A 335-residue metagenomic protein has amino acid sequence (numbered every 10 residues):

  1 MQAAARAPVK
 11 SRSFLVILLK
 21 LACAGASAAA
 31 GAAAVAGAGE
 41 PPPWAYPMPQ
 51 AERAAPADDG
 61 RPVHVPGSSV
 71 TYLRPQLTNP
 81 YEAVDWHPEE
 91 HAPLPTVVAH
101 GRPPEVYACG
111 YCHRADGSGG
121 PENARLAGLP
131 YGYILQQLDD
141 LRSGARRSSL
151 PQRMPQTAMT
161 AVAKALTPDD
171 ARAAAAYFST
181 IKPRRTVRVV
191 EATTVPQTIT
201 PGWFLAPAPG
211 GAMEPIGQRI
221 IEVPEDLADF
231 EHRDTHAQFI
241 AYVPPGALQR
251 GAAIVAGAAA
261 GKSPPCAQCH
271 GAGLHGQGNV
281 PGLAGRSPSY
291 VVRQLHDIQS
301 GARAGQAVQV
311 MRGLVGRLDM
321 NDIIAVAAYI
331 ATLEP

Functional and structural regions predicted by a protein language model:
M1-V16: N-terminal secretory signal peptides that target proteins for export/translocation
V16-A30: Bacterial N-terminal signal peptides
A28-A38: Boundary at the C-terminal end of the N-terminal hydrophobic targeting segment
G37-Y107, Y111, R146-P265, S300-P335: Flexible coil segments in periplasmic/lumen-exposed cytochrome c-class electron-transfer proteins
G110, A127, T160, A267 (+1 more regions): Cys/His/Pro-rich metal-binding microdomains
A115, A272: Cys/His-rich metal-chelating microdomains
S118-G119, H275: Short, non-ligating residues that shape and space the ligands of small metal-coordination modules and catalytic
R125-G132, L283-S289: Short cysteine/histidine-rich metal-coordination sites, predominantly Zn2+-binding motifs
